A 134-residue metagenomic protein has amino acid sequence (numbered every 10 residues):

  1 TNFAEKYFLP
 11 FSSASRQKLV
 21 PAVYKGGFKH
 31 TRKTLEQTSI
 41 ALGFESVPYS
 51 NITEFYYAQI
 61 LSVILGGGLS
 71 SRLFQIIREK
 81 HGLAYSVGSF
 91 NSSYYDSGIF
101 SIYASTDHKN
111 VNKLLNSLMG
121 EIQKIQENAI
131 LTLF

Functional and structural regions predicted by a protein language model:
T1-S15, L19, H30-T31, A41 (+1 more regions): Charge-rich, well-structured scaffold segments of protease-associated domains
E5, S13-R72: His/Glu-based metal-binding/catalytic segments typifying zinc-dependent metallopeptidases
I64, I76, K124: Active-site catalytic microenvironments for nucleophilic, acid-base chemistry
G67-L83: M16/MPP (pitrilysin/insulinase) zinc-metallopeptidase core fold and M16-derived inactive scaffolds
